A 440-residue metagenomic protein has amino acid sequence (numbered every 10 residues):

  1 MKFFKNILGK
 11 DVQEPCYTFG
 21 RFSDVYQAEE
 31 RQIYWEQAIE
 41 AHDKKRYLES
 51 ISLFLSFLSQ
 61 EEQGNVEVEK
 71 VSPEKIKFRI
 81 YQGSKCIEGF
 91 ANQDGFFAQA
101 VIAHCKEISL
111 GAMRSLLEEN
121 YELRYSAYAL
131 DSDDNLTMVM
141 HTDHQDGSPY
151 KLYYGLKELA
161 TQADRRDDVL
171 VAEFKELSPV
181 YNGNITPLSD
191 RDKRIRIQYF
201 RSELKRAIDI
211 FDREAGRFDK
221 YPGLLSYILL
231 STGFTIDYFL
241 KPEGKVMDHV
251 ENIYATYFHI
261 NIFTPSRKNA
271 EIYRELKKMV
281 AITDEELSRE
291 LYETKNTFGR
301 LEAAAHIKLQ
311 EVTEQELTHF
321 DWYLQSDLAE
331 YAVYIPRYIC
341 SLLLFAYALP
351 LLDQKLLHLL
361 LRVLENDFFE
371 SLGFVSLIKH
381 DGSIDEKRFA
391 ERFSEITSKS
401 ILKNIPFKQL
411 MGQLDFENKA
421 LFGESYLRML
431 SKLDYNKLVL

Functional and structural regions predicted by a protein language model:
K2-A103: N-terminal catalytic cores of peptidoglycan-degrading enzymes
Q99-D133: Short, internal acidic amphipathic alpha-helical interface segments that mediate docking to partner proteins
L130-Y154: Well-ordered alpha/beta subsegment
L152-R166: Short amphipathic C-terminal alpha-helix that caps PH/PH-like domains
V171-Y227: Charged, amphipathic alpha-helical linkers/stalks
R206-I253, L351-K387: Amphipathic alpha-helical interaction modules
K220-E311: Long, internal scaffold/assembly segments composed of regular secondary structure
L276-L440: Extended, amphipathic alpha-helical scaffolds
